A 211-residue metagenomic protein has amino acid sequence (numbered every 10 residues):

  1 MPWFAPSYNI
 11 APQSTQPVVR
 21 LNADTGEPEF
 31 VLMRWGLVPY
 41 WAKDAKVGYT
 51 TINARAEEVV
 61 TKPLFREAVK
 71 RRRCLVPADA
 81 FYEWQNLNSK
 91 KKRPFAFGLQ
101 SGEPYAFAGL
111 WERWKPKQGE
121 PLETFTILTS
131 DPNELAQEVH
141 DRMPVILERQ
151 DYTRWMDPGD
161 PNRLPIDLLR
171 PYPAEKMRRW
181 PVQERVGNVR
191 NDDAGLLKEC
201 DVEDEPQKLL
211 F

Functional and structural regions predicted by a protein language model:
M1-F211: Short linear sequence motif anchored by a di-proline
